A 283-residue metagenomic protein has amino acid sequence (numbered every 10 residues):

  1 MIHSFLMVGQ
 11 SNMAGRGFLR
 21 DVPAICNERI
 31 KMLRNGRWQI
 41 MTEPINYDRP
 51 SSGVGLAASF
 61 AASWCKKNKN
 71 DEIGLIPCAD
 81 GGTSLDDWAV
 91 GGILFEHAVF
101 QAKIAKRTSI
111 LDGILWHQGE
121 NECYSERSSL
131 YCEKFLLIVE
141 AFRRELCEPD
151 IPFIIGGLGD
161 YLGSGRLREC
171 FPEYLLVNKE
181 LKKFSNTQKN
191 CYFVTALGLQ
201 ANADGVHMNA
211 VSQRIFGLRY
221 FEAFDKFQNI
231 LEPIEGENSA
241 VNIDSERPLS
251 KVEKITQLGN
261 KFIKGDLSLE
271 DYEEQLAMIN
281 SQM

Functional and structural regions predicted by a protein language model:
M1-M283: Cell-envelope and extracellular/periplasmic
